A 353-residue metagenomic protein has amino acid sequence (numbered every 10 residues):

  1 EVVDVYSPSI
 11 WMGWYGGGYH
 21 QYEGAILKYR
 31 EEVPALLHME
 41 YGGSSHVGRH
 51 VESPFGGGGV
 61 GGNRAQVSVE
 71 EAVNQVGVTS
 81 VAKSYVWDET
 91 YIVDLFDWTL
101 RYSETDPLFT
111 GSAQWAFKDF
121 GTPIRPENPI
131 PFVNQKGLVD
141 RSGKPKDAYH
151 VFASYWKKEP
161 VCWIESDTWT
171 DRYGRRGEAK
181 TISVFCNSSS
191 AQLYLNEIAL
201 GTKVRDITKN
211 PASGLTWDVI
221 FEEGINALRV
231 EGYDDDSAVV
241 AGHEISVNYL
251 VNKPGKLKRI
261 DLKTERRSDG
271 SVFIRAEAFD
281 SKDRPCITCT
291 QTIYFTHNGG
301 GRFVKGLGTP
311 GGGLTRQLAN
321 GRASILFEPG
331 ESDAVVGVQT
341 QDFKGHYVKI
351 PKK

Functional and structural regions predicted by a protein language model:
E1-I207, P211-E223, A227-S237: Extended substrate-binding grooves/exosites of carbohydrate-active enzymes
D171-G177, E265-V272: Short, solvent-exposed loop/linker segments at the N-terminal edge of repeated beta-sheet extracellular domains
A179, N187-K203, G242-E244, F279-G311: Short flexible loop/turn segments that cap and initiate beta-strands
I182-C186, E231, K263-T264, G270-C286 (+2 more regions): Beta-strand-rich structural segments
T216-E222, L314-E331: Short, hydrophobic beta-strand segments
E223-A227, D269-S271, E331-D333: Extracellular Ig-like/FN3 beta-sandwich strand-entry sites
S237-N252, K344-K353: Edge beta-strands of extracellular beta-sandwich domains
V247-G270, K353: Low-complexity, Pro/Ser/Thr- and charge-rich linker/hinge segments at domain boundaries
